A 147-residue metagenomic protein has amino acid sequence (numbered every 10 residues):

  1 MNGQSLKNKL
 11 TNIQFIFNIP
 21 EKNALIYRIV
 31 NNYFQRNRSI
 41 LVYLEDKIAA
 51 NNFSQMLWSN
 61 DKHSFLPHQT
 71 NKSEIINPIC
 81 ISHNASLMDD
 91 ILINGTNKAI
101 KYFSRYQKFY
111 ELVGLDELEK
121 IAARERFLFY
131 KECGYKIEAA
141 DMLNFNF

Functional and structural regions predicted by a protein language model:
N2-K22: Glycine-rich phosphate-binding "P-loop"
I13-F17, S39-E45, L92-I93, E111: Short hydrophobic beta-strand segments
E21-K22, I48-A49, S86-M88, K98-F103 (+1 more regions): Short acidic, S/G/P-rich loop/turn micro-motifs used as interaction or catalytic elements
I26-S73: Short, well-structured hydrophobic secondary-structure segments
S64-I76, I137-F145: A generic structural motif
K72-Y110: Mid-chain, well-packed structural core segment of small domains
K108-E119, A123: Trafficking entry modules
I121, R126-F147: Charged phosphate-binding loop/patch that engages nucleotide di/tri-phosphates or the phosphate backbone of nucleic
